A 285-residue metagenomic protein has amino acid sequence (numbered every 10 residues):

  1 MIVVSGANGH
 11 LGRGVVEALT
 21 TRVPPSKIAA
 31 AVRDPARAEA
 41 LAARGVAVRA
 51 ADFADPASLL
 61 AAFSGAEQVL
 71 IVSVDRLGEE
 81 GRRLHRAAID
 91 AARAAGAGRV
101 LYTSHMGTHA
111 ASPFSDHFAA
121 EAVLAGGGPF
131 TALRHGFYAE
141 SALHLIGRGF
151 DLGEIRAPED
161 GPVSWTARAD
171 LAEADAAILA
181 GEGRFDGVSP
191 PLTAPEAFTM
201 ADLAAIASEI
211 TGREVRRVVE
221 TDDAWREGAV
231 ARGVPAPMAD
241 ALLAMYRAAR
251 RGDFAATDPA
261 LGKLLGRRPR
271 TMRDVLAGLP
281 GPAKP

Functional and structural regions predicted by a protein language model:
M1-A36, A54-P56, S64, V74-R83 (+5 more regions): Oxidoreductase cofactor-interface core, primarily capturing Rossmann-like NAD(P)-dependent enzymes
V3, R49, L265: Conserved Rossmann-like nucleotide-binding pocket used by diverse enzymes that bind dinucleotide cofactors
R37-R44, A61: Short loop/helix-cap segments at secondary-structure boundaries that form the rim of catalytic
A42-D55: Rossmann-fold cofactor-recognition segment
S58, Q68, R184, R270 (+1 more regions): Residue-level recognition of oxygen-bearing side chains
L70-S73, A283: Short amphipathic alpha-helical segments enriched in hydrophobics
T211, D223-P285: A hydrophobic C-terminal alpha-helical subdomain
